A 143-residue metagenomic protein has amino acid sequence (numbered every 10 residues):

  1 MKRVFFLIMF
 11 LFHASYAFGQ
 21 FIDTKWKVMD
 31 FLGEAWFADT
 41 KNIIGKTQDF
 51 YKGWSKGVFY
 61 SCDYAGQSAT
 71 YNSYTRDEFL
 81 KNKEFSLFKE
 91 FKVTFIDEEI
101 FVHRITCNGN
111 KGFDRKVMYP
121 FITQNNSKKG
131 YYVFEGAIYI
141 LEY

Functional and structural regions predicted by a protein language model:
V4-H13: Sec-dependent N-terminal signal peptides
A17-K27: N-terminal helix-cap/turn-to-beta initiation motif at the start of protein domains
V28-Y60: Short, solvent-exposed loop/hinge segments that bridge or flank secondary-structure elements
D39-I43, S68-N108: Mixed-charge, low-complexity intrinsically disordered segments
C62-N82, N126-Y143: Edge beta-strand at a domain terminus
F88-Y143: Beta-strand-rich cores of mature extracytoplasmic or soluble domains
